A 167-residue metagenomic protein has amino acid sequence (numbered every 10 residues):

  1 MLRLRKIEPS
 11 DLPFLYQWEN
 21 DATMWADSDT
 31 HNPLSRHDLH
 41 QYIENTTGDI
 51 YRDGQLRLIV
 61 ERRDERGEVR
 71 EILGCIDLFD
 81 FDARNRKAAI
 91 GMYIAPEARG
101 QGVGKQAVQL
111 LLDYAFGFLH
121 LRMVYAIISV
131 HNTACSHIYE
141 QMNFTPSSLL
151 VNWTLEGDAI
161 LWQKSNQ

Functional and structural regions predicted by a protein language model:
M1-Q41: A short, well-structured alpha-helix characteristic of acyl/acetyltransferase catalytic modules
M1-R3, I7-L12, N20, G67-Q167: Acyl-donor (CoA/ACP) binding surface of acyl/acetyltransferases
Y16, H40, E44-G48, D113-F116: Solvent-exposed, non-membrane alpha-helical residues enriched in polar/charged side chains
T23, N32, T46-T47, N143: Residue-level detector of secondary-structure transition/capping positions
W25-D27, T46, E97: Alpha-helix C-capping/helix-to-loop hinge sites
T46-I59: A short helix-loop-beta-strand connector motif used in the catalytic cores of GNAT acetyltransferases and, in some
I59-E61, D77: Residue-level detector of beta-strand face positions
